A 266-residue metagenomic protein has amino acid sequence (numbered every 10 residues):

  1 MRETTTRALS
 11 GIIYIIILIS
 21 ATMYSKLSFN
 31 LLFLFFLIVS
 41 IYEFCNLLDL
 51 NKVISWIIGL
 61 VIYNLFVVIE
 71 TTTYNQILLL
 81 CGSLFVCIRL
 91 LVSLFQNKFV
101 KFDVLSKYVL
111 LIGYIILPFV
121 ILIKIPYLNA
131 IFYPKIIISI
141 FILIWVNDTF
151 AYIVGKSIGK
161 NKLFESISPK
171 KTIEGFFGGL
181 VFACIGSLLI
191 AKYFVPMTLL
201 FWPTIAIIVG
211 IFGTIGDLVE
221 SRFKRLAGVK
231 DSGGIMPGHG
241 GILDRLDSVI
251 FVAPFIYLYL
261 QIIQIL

Functional and structural regions predicted by a protein language model:
M1-T172, F176-I207: Membrane-embedded alpha-helical bundles of polytopic integral membrane proteins
T6, L226-S248: Interfacial loop-to-transmembrane junctions
V146-K156, G213-R225: Short helical (or helix-break) motifs at transmembrane helix termini and adjacent helical loops in multi-pass membrane
N147-F150, L243-F251: Membrane-embedded alpha-helical segments of transport systems, primarily multispan ion/solute transporters
K224, D247-F255, Y259: C-terminal transmembrane helix pair
L258-L266: Juxtamembrane boundary at the C-terminal end of a transmembrane helix
